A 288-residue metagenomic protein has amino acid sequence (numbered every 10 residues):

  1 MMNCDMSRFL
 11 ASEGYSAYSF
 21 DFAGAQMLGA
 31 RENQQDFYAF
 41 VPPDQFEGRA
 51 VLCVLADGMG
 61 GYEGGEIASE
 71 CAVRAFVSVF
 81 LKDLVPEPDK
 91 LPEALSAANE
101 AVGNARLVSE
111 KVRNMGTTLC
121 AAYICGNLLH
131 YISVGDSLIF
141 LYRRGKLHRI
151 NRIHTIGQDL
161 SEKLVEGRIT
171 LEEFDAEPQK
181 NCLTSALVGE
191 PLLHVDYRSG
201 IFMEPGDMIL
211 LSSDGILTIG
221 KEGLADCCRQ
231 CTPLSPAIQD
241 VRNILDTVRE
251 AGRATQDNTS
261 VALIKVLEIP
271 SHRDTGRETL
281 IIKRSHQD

Functional and structural regions predicted by a protein language model:
M1-D288: PP2C/PPM-type serine/threonine phosphatase catalytic domain
